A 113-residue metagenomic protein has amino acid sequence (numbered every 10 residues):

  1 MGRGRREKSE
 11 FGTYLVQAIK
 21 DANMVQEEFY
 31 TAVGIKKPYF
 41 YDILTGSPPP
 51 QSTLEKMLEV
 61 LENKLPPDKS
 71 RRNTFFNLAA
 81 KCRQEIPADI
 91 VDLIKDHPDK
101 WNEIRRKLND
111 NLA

Functional and structural regions predicted by a protein language model:
M1-E27, R105-N111: A short, Lys/Arg-rich alpha-helix, primarily the initiator
L15, F29-Y30, F40-I43: Conserved hydrophobic/aromatic packing and binding residues within compact polymer-binding modules
I19, Y30, L58: The alpha-helix within a helix-turn-helix
G34-P50: Recognition helix of helix-turn-helix/homeodomain-like DNA-binding domains that insert into the DNA major groove
K36, S47, L61-K64, A79-C82: The DNA-recognition helices of helix-turn-helix-type DNA-binding domains
S52-R71: DNA major-groove recognition helix of helix-turn-helix/homeodomain DNA-binding modules
K69-N109: Short, charged recognition helix plus adjacent turn of helix-turn-helix-like nucleic-acid-binding domains
